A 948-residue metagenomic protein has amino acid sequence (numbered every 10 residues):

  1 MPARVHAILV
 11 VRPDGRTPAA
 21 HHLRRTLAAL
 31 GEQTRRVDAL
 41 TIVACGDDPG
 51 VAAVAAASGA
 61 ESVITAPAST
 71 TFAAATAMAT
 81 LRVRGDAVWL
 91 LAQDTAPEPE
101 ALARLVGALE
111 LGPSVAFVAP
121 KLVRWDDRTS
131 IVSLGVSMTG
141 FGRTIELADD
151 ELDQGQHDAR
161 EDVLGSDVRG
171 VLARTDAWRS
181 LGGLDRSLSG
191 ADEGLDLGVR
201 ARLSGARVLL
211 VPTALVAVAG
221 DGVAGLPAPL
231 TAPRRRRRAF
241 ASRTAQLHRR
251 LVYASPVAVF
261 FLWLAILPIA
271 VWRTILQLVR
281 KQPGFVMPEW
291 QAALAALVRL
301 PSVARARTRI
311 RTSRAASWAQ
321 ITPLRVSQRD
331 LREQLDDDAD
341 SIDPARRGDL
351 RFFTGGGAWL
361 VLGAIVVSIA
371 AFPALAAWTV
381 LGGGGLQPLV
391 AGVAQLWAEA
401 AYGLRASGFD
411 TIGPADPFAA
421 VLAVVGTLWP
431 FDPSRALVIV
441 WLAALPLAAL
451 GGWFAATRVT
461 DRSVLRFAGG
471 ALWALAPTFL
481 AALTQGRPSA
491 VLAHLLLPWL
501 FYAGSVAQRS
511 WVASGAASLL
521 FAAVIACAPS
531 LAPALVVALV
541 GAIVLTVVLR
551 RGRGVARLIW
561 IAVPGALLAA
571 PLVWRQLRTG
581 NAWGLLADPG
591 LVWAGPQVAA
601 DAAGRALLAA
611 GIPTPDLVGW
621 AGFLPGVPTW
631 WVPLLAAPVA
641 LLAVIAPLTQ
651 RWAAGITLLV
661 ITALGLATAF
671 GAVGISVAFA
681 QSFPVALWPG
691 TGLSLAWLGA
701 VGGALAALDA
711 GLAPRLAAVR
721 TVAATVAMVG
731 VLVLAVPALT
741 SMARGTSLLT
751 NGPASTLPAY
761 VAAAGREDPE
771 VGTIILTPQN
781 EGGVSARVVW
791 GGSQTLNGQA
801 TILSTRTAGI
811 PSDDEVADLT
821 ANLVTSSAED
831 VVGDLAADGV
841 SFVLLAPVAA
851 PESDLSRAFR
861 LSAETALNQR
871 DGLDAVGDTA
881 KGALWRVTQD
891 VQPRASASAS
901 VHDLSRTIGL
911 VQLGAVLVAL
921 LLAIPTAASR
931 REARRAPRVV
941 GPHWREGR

Functional and structural regions predicted by a protein language model:
A28-V37: Short, acidic, metal-binding catalytic loop of nucleotide-sugar glycosyltransferases
P99-M138: Conserved donor NDP-sugar-binding/catalytic core segment of glycosyltransferases
L203-P301: Active-site-adjacent helix/loop segment of glycosyltransferases that harbors family-specific signature motifs
L215, L445-R458, V464-V548, R557-V573 (+1 more regions): Membrane-embedded helix bundles of polyisoprenyl
P373-V506: Active-site lumenal/periplasmic loops and adjacent helix-entry segments of GT-C-fold, multi-pass membrane
G382-Q395, Y402-T411, F479-V491, V627-W631 (+4 more regions): Membrane-helix boundary/interfacial segments in multi-pass membrane proteins
Y402-R405, I561-Q650, S755-T756, V761-R766 (+3 more regions): Periplasmic/ER-lumenal interhelical loops and adjacent helix-loop junctions in multi-pass membrane proteins
G590, L732-R948: Extracytoplasmic
